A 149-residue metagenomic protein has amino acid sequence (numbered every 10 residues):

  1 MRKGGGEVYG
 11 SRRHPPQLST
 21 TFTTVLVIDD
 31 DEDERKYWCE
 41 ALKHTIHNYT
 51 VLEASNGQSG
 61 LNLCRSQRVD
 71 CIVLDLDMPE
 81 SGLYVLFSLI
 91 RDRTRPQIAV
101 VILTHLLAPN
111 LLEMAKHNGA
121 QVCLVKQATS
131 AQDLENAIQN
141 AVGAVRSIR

Functional and structural regions predicted by a protein language model:
T21-D33, W38-L42, I72: Conserved acidic segment of CheY-like receiver
D29, L74-L76, T104: Active-site residues of response regulator receiver
E53-N62, G82-L83: Helix N-cap/capping motif at the beta->alpha junctions
N62, Y84-P96: Short amphipathic alpha-helix used as the core "switch/output" element in two-component signaling
Q67-M78: Active-site beta3 strand of CheY-like receiver
L83, A115-V122: As written
N110, Q127-I138: C-terminal output helix
